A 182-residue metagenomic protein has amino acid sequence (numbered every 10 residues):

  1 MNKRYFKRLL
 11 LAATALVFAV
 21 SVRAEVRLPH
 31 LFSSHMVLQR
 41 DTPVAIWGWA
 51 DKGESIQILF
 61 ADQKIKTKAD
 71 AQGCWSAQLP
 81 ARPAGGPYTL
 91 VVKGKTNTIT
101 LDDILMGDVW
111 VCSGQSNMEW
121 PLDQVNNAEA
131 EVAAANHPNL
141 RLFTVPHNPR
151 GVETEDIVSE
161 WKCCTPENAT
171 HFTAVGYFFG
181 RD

Functional and structural regions predicted by a protein language model:
N2-L11: Bacterial N-terminal signal peptides that target proteins for export
E25-D182: Cell-envelope and extracellular/periplasmic
